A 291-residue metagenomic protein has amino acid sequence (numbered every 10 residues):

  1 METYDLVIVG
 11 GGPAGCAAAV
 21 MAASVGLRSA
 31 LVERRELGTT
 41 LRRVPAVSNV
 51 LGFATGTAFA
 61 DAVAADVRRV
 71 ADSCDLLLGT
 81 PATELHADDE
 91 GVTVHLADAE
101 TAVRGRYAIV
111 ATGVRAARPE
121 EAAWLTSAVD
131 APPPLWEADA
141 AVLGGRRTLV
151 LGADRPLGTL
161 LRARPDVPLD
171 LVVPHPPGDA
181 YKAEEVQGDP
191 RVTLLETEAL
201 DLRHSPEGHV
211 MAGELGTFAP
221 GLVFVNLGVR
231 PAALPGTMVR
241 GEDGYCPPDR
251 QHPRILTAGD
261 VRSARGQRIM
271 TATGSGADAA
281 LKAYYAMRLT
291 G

Functional and structural regions predicted by a protein language model:
M1-D5, D61, T101, A116-A117: Extreme N-terminal leader/targeting segments of oxidoreductases
I8-S29, E33, A128-Y181, P248-G291: Rossmann-like dinucleotide/flavin-binding elements
R35-T57, K182-G188: Conserved N-terminal glycine-rich FAD pyrophosphate-binding loop of Rossmann-like flavoproteins
G38, A117-E120, P156-L160, P176-E184 (+1 more regions): Short, charged/polar "capping" segments at the starts of alpha-helices and the immediately preceding loops
R43-G56, T93, G145, D166-V173: Helix-loop-beta segment of a Rossmann-like dinucleotide-binding subdomain
V67-G105, P165-Y245, L289-G291: A Rossmann-like FAD-binding core segment of flavoenzymes
V110-L125, L227-V239: Flavin (primarily FAD) binding-site architecture
